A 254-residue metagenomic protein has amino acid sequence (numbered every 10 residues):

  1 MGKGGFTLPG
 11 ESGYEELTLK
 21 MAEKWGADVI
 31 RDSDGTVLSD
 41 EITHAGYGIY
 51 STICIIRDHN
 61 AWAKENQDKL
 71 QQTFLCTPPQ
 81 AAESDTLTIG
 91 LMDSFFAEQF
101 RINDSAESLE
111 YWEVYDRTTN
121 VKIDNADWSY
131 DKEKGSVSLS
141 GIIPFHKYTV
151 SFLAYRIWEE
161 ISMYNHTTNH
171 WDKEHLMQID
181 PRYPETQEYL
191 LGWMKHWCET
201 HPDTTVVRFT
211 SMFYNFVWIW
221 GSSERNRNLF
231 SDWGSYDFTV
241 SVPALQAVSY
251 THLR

Functional and structural regions predicted by a protein language model:
M1-T204: Mature N-terminal, pre-catalytic/accessory segment of carbohydrate-active enzymes
G35, T210-M212: Acidic/polar N-terminal loop/beta-strand segments that form early-domain functional surfaces
V207: Conserved, mostly hydrophobic/aromatic
M212-A247: Short, solvent-exposed beta-strand-terminating loops
T251-H252: Conserved small/polar residues in nucleotide/adenosyl-binding loops
